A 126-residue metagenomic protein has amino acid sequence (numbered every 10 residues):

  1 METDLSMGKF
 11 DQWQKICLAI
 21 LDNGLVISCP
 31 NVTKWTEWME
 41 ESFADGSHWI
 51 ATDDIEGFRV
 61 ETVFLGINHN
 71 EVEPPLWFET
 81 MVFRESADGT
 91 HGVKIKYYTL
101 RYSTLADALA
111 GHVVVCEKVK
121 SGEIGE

Functional and structural regions predicted by a protein language model:
E2-E79: Short N-terminal "domain-start" leader segments that mark the transition from disordered tails or signal peptides into
C29-P30, E61-V63, G92-S103: Short amphipathic beta-strand/extended segments with alternating polar/hydrophobic composition
L65-Y98, V114-V115, S121: Short aromatic-glycine-(Arg/Gly/Cys) micro-motifs in beta-strand/loop hairpins
S103-K120: A short, charged, amphipathic alpha-helix used as a generic interaction element across diverse proteins
